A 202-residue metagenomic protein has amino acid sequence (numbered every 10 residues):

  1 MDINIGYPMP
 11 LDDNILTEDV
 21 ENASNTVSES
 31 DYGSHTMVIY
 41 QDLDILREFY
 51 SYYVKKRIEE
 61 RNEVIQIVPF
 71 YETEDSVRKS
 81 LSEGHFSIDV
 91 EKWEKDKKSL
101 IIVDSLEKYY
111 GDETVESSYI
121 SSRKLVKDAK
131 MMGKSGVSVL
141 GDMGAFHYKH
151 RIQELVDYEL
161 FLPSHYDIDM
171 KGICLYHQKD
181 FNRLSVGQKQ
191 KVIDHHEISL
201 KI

Functional and structural regions predicted by a protein language model:
M1-I202: Non-catalytic regulatory/interaction regions at protein termini and inter-domain linkers
